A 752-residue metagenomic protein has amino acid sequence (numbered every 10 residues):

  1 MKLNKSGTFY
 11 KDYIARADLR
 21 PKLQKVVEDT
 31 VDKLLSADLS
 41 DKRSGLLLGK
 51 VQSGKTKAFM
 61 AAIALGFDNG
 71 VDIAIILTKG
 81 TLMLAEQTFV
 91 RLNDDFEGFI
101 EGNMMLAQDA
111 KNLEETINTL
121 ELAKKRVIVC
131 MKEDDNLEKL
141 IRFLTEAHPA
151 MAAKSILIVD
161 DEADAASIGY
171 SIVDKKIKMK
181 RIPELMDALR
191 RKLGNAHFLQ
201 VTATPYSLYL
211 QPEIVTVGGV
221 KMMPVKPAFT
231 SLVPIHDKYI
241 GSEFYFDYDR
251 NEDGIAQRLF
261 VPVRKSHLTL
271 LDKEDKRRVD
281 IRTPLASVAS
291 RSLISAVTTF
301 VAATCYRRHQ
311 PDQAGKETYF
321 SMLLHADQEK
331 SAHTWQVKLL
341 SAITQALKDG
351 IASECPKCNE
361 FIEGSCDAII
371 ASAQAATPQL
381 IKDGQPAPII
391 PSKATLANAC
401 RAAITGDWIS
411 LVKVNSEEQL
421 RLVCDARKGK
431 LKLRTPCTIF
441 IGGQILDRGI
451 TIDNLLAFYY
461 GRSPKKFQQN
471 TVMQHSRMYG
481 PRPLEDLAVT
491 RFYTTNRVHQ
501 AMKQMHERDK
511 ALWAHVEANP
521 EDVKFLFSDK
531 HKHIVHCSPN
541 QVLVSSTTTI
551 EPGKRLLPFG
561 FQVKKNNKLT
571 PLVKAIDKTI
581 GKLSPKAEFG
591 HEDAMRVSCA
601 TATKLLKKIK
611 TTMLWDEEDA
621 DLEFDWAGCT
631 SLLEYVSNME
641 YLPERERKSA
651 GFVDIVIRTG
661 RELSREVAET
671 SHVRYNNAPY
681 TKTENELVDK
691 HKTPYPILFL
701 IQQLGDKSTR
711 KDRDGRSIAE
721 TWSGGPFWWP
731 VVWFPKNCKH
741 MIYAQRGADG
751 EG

Functional and structural regions predicted by a protein language model:
D41-A61: Walker A/P-loop
V71-E97, E133, A203, Q328: Conserved Walker A/P-loop ATP-binding site and its immediately adjacent core in helicase/helicase-like ATPase domains
F89, G98-M105, S155-I158, A163 (+9 more regions): Conserved C-terminal RecA-like helicase domain
Q108-V159, S167-L189, G442-G443: Conserved RecA-like ASCE ATPase "motif II neighborhood" in helicase/translocase motors
K154-I156, D160, Y170-Q310, S321-L323 (+1 more regions): Conserved P-loop NTPase catalytic core
R278-Q313, Y319, D327-K330, R508-W626: C-terminal catalytic or substrate-handling cores of phosphate/nucleotide- and metal-cofactor-dependent proteins acting
F440-I441, R448-S463: A short beta-strand element within the Helicase C-terminal
S463-D486, K607-G752: C-terminal accessory/interaction regions of large nucleic acid-associated machines
